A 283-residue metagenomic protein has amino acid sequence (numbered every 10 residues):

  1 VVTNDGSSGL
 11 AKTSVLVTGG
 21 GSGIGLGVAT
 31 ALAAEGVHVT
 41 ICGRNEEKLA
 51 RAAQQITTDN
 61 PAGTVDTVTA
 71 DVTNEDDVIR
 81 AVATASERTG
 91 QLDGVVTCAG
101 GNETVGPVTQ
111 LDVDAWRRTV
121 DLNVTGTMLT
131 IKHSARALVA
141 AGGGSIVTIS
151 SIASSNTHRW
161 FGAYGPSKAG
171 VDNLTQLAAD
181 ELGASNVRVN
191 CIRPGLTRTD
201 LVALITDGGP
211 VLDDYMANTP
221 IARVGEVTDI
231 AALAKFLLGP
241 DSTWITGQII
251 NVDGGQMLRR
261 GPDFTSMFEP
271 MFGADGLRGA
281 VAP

Functional and structural regions predicted by a protein language model:
N4, V105, K235, T246-P283: Short C-terminal tail/terminal secondary-structure segment of NAD(P)H-dependent dehydrogenase/reductase domains
G21-G23: Conserved glycine-rich cofactor-binding loop
G106-V108, A115-R117, Y215: Substrate-binding pocket helix/loop in short-chain dehydrogenase/reductase
I131, S167, T175: Active-site helix of classical SDR
R136, D180-A184, T243: Alpha-helical segment proximal to the catalytic Tyr-Lys
S151: Residue(s) in the substrate-gating loop at a strand-loop-helix junction that position the organic substrate next
C191, P210-I245, V252-G254, G279-P283: C-terminal helical subdomain
